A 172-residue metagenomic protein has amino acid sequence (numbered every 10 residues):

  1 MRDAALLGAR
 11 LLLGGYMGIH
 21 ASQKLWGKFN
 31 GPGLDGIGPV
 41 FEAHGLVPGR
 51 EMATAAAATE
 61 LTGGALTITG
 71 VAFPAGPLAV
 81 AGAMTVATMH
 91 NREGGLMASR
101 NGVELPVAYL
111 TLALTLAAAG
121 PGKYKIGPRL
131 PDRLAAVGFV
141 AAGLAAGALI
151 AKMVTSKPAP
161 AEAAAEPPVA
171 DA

Functional and structural regions predicted by a protein language model:
M1-F29, F73-A172: Extended, low-polarity transmembrane helix blocks
Y16, H20-A56: Solvent-exposed, well-ordered loop and adjacent helix/strand elements within mature globular domains that form
I37, A43-G49, A57-T59, A72-N91: Small-polar-interrupted transmembrane alpha-helices in polytopic inner-membrane proteins
V40-F41, A56, E60, E104 (+2 more regions): A sequence-level detector of short, solvent-exposed, charge-rich linear segments
E51-T59, A136-A141: Short hydrophobic alpha-helical membrane-embedded segments
G64: Conformational-control "hinges and anchors"
T67-V71: Transmembrane alpha-helix interface/packing and boundary motifs in multi-pass membrane proteins, characterized by
